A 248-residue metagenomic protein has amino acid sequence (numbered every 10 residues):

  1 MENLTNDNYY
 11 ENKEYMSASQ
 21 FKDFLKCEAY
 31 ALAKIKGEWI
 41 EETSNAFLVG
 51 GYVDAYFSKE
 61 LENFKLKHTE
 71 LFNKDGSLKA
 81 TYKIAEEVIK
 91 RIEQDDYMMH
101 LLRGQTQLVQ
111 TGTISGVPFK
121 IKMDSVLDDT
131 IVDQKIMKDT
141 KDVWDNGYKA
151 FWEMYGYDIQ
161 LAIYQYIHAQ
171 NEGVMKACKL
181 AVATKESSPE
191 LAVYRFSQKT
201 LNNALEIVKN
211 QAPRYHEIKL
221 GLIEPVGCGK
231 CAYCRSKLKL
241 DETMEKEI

Functional and structural regions predicted by a protein language model:
M1-K122, V226-A232, M244-E245: Metal-dependent nuclease catalytic cores that hydrolyze phosphodiester bonds in DNA/RNA, characterized by
I40-E42, K74-S77, V143-Y155, S197-K199: Short histidine-centered catalytic/ligand-binding loop motif
N45, V49, Q160, A204: Hydrophobic (often cysteine-bearing) scaffold residues that line and stabilize catalytic clefts of nucleotide/cofactor
G51, A55-Y56, T130, A162-Y166 (+1 more regions): Residue-level signal for well-ordered alpha-helical scaffold segments within enzymatic catalytic domains
Y82-I89, E153-Y155, I163-I248: Metal-dependent nuclease catalytic regions and adjoining charged, substrate-binding loops involved in nucleic-acid end
Y97-L102, L127-D133, H168-K176: Secondary-structure boundary elements
G116-K120, L127-D129, E186-P189: Coil-to-beta-strand transition motifs
I121-G147, Y164: Conserved catalytic cores of phosphodiester-cleaving nucleases, focusing on short active-site segments
